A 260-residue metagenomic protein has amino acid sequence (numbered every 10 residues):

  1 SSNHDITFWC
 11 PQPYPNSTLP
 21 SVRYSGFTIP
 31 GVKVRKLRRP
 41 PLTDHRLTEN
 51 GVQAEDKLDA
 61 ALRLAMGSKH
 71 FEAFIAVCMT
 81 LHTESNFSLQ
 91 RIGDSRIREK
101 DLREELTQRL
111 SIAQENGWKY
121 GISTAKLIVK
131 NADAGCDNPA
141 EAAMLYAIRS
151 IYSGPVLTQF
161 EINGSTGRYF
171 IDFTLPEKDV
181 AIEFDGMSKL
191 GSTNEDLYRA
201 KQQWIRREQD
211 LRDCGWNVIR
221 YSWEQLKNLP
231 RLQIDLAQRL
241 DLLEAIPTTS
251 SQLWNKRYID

Functional and structural regions predicted by a protein language model:
S1-Y120, L242, I246-D260: Short gly/ser-rich loop at a beta-strand->alpha-helix junction or flexible surface loop bordering the NTP-binding
R96-D260: Surface segments flanking catalytic/ligand-binding clefts of nucleic-acid enzymes
